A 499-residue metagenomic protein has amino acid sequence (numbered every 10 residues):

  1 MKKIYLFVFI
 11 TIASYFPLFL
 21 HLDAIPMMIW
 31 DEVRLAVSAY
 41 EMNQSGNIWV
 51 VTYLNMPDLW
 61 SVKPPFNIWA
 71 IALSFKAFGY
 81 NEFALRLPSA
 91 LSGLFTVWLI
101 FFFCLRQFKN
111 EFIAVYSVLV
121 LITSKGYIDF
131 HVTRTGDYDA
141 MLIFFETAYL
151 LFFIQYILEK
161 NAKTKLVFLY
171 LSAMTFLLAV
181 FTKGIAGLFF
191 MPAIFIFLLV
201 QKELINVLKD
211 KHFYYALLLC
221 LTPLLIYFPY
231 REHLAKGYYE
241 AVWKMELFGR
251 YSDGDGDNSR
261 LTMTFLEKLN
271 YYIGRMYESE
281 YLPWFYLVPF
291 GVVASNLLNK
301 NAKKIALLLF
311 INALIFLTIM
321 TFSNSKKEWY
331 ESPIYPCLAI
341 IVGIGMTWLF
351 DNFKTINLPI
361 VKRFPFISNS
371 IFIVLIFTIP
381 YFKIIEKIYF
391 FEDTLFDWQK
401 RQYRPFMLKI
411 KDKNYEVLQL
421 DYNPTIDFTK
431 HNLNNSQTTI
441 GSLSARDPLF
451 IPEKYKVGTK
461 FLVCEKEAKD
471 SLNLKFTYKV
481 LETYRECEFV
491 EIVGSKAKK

Functional and structural regions predicted by a protein language model:
Y5, F9-I10, I100-S124: Transmembrane-helix signature of polytopic, membrane-embedded enzymes that assemble or transfer cell-envelope glycans
Y15, I379-K496: Short periplasmic/luminal acceptor-recognition loop of GT-C membrane glycosyltransferases, typified by
Y15-H21, L35-L59, F66-W69, L73 (+1 more regions): Extracytosolic helix-loop segments that constitute the early lumenal/periplasmic catalytic or substrate-binding loops
L35-E41, M174-L178, T182, G187-A302 (+1 more regions): Transmembrane-lumen/periplasm boundary regions of multi-pass, lipid-linked membrane glycan transferases
L87-F108, A148: Transmembrane-helix motifs of polytopic, lipid-linked glycan transferases
R106-F108, F112, T147-L169: Membrane-interface transmembrane helices that cradle and orient dolichyl/undecaprenyl
N324-N357: Hydrophobic/aromatic-rich transmembrane helices and adjacent perimembrane loops
L349-I384: Signature aromatic-anchored transmembrane alpha helix within multi-pass, membrane-resident enzymes that catalyze glycan
